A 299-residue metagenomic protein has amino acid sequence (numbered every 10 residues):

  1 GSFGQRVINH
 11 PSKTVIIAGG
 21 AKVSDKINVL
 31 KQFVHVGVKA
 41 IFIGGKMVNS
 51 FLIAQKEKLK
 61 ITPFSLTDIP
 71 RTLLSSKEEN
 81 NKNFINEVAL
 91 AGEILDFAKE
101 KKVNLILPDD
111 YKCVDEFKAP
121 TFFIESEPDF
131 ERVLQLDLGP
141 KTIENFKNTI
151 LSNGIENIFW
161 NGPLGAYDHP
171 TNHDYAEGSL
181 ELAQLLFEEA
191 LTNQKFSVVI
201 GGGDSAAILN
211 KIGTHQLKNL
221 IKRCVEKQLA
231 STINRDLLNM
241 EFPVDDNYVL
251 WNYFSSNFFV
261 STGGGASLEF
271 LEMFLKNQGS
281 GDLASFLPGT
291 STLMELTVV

Functional and structural regions predicted by a protein language model:
G1-V299: Active-site loop-to-helix "anion-binding N-cap" substructures in soluble metabolic enzymes
